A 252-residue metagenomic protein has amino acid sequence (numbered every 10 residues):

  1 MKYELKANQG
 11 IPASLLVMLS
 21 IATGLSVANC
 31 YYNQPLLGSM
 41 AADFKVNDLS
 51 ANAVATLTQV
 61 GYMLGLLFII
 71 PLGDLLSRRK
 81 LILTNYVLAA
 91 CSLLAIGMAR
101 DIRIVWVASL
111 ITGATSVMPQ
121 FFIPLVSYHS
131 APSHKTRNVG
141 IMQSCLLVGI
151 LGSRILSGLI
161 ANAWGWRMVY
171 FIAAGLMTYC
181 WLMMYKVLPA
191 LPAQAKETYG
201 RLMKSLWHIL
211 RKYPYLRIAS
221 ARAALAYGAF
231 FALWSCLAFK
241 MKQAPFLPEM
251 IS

Functional and structural regions predicted by a protein language model:
K2-Q9, P189-S220: Juxtamembrane intracellular "pre-TM" segments in multi-pass secondary transporters
P12-Y32, Y213-A229: Pair of pore-lining "gating" transmembrane helices in MFS-fold secondary transporters
M18-D48, P119, L233-A238: Extracytoplasmic
Y31, Q59-L67, V117, I150-L151: Residue-level signature of mid-helix packing/kink "hotspots" within the transmembrane helices of 12-pass Major
L64-R100: Conserved MFS/SLC helix-loop-helix module at the cytosolic interface between two early adjacent transmembrane helices
S92, R103-I111: Paired small-residue
I104, I141-Y185: Helix-loop-helix hairpin linking two adjacent transmembrane segments in secondary transporters
S109-S144: Cytoplasmic helix-loop-helix junction between adjacent transmembrane helices in 12-TM secondary transporters
